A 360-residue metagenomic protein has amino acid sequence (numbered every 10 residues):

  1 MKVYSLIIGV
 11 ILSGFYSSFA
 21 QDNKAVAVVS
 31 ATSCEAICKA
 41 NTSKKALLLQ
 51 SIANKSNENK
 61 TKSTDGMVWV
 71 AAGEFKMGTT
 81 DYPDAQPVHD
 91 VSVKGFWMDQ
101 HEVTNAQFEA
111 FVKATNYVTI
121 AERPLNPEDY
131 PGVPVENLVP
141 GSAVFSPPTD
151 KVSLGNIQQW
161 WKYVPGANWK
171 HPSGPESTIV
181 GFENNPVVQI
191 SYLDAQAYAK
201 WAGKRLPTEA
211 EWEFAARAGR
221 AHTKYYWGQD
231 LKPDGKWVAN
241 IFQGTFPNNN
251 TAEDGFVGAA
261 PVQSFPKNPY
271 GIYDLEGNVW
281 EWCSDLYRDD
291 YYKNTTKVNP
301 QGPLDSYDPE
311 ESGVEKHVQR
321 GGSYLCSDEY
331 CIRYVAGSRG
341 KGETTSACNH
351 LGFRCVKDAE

Functional and structural regions predicted by a protein language model:
M1, D22-N23, S43-K44, A239 (+2 more regions): Generic cytosolic/nucleocytoplasmic N-terminal low-complexity/intrinsically disordered segments
V3-Y4, S18-E176, L193, A218 (+2 more regions): Short, compositionally biased
I7-G14: Bacterial N-terminal signal peptides
W69-V70, K76, P124-A336, T344-A347: Functional-site microenvironments in short loops/helix caps that host divalent-cation chemistry
